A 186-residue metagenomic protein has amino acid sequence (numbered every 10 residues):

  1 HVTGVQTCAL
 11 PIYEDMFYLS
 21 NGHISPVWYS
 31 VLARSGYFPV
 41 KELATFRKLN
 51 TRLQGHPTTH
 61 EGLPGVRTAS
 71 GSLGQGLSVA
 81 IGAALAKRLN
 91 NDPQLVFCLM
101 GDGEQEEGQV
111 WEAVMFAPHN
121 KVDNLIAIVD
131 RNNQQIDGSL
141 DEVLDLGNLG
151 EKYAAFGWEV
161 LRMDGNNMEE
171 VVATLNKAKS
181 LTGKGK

Functional and structural regions predicted by a protein language model:
H1-C8: Single conserved hydrophobic/aromatic residue that forms the stacking wall/gate of nucleotide- or nucleobase-binding
V2, Y29-F38: Alpha-helical support elements that line or immediately flank enzyme active sites and cofactor-binding pockets
V5, F17-H23, T58-L77, G101 (+1 more regions): Active-site nucleophile and cofactor-binding loops and adjacent substrate-binding regions of central metabolic enzymes
D15-M16, R67-A69, D92-E107, L125-I128: A short, small-residue-rich loop immediately preceding and capping a beta-strand
R34-R52: An acidic intrinsically disordered interaction segment
K48-L63, A83-L85, L89-Q94, V110-K186: Thiamine diphosphate
